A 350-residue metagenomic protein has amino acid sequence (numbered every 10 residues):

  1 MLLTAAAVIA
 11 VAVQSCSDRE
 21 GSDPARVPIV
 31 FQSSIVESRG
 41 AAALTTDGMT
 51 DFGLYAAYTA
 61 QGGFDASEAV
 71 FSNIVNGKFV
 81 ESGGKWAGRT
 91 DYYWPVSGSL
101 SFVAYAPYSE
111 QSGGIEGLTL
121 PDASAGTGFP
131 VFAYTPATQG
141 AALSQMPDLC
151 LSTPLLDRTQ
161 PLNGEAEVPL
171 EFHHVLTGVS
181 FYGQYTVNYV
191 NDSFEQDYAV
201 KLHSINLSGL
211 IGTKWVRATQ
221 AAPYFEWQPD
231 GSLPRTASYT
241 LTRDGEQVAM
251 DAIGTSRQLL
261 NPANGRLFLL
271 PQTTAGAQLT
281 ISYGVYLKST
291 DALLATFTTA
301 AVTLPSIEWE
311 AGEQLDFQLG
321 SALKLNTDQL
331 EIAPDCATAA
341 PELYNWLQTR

Functional and structural regions predicted by a protein language model:
M1-L3: Bacterial N-terminal signal peptides that target proteins for export
A12-S15: C-terminal motif of bacterial Sec signal peptides marking the signal peptidase cleavage site
D18-K201, E246-T255, T280-S282, E308-A311 (+2 more regions): Short, low-hydrophobicity acidic/polar segments
Q61-V75, T213-A218, T290-A300: Surface-exposed loop/edge segments in extracytoplasmic proteins
Y108-I115, Y286-T296: Short acidic/polar inter-strand loop motif in beta-rich domains
E171, G178, G183-R266, A275-Q278: Short helix-loop boundary/capping segments
L270: Short, positively charged
A295-D316: C2-type phospholipid-binding modules
